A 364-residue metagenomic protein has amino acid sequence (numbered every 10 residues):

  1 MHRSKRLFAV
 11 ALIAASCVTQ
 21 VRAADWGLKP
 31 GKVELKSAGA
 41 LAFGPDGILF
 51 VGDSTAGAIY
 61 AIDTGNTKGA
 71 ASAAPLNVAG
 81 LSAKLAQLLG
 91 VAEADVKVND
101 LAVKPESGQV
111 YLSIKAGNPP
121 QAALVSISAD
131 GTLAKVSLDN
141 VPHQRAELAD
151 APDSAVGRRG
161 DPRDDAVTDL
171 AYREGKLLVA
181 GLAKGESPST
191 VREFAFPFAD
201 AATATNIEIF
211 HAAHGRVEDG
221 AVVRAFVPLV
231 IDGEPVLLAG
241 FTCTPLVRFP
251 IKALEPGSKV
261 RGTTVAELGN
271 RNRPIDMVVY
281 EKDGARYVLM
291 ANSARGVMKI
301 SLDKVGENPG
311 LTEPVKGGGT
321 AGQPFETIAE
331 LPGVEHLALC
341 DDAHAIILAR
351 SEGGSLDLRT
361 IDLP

Functional and structural regions predicted by a protein language model:
M1-F8: Bacterial N-terminal signal peptides that target proteins for export
H2, C17-T19: Short, low-complexity interaction segments enriched in Ser/Thr/Pro/Gly
A9-C17: Bacterial N-terminal signal peptides
R22-P364: Sequence/structural signature of beta-propeller domains
